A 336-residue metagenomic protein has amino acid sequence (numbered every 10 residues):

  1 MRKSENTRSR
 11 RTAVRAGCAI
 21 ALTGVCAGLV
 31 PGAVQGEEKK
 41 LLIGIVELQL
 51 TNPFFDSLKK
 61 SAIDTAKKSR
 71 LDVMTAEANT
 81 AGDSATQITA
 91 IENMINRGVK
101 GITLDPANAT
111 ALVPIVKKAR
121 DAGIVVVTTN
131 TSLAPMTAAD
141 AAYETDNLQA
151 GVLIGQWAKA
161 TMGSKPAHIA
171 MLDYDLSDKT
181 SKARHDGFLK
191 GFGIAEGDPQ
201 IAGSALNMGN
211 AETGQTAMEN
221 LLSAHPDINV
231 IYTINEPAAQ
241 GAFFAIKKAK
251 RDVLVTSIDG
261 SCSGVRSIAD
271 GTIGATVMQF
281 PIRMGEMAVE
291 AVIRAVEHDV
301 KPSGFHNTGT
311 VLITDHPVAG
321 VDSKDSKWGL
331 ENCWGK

Functional and structural regions predicted by a protein language model:
R2-E5, V34-K336: A residue-level marker of the well-folded mature domains of exported/periplasmic proteins
S9-C18: N-terminal export leaders
G17-G28: Bacterial N-terminal signal peptides
